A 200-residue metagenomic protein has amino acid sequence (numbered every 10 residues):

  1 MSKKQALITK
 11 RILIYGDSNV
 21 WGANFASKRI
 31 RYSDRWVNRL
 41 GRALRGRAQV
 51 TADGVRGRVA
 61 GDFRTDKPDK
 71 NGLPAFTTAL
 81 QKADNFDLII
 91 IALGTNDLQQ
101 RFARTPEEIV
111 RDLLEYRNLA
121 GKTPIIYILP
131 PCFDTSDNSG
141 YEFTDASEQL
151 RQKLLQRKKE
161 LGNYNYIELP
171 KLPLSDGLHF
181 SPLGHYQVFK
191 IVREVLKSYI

Functional and structural regions predicted by a protein language model:
S2-I8, D34, R39, G46 (+1 more regions): Alpha-helical cap/lid subdomain in secreted, periplasmic, or secretory-pathway luminal O-acyl-processing enzymes
S2-R31, G57-G61, P131-D134: Short glycine-rich His-centered loop
K28, Y32, T51-A52, R64 (+1 more regions): Generic, well-ordered alpha-helical segments
G46-G61: A short beta-strand-loop structural module common to alpha/beta enzyme folds
R58-T77: Charged, often glycine-rich, active-site loop that binds/positions anionic groups
